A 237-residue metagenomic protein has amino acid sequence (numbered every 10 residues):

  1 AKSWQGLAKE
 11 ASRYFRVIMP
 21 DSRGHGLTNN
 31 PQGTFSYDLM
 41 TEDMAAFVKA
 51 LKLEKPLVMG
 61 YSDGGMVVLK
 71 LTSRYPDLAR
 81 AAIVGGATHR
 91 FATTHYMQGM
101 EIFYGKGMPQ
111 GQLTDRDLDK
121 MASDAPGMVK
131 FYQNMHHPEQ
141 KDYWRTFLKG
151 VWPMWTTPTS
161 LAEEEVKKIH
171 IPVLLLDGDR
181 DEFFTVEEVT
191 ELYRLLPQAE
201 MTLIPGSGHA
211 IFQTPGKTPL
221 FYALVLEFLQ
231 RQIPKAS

Functional and structural regions predicted by a protein language model:
A1-N29: Conserved HGGG/HGGXW glycine-rich cap/lid loop of the alpha/beta-hydrolase fold
D38-P56: Conserved acidic catalytic loop of the alpha/beta-hydrolase fold
M66-R74, A81-D124: Flexible "cap/lid" loop of the alpha/beta hydrolase fold
K149-E165: Active-site nucleophile elbow and catalytic-triad environment of alpha/beta-hydrolase enzymes
I169, L175-D177: Short beta-strand/loop motif that positions the catalytic acidic residue of the alpha/beta-hydrolase fold
I171, T185-R194: Short alpha-helix in the alpha/beta-hydrolase fold that links the catalytic acid
R180-F184, I211: Acidic catalytic loop of the alpha/beta-hydrolase fold
E200, P205-S237: Catalytic active-site module of serine/aspartate enzymes centered on a nucleophile-bearing elbow/loop
